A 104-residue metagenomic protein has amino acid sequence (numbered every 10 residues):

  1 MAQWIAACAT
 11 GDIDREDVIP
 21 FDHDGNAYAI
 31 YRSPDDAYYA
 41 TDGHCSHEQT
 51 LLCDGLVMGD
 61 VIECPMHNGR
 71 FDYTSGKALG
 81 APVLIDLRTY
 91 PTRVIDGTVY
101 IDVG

Functional and structural regions predicted by a protein language model:
M1-A2, G104: Absolute protein N-terminus
A2-Q3, L87: Short coil-to-beta-strand transition motifs
W4-T10: Short amphipathic
D12, E16-G104: Rieske [2Fe-2S] iron-sulfur-binding domain
